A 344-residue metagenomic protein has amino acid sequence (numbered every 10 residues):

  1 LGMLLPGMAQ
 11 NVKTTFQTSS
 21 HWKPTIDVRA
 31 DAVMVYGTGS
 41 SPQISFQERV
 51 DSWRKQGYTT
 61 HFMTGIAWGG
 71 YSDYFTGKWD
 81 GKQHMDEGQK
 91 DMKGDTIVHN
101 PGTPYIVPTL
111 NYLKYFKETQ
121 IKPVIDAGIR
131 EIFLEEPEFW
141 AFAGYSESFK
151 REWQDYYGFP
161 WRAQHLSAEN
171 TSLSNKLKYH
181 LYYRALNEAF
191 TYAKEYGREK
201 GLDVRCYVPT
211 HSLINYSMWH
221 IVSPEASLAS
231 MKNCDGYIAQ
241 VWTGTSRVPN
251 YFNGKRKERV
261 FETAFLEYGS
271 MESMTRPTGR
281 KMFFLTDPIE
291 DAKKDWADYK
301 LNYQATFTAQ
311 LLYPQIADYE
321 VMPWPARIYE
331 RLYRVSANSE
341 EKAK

Functional and structural regions predicted by a protein language model:
L1-Q10: Bacterial Sec-dependent N-terminal signal peptides
N11-H61, T119-I132, S230-A239, T306-D318: Catalytic domains of carbohydrate-active enzymes, especially glycoside hydrolases
N11-S19, H61-G65, F133-P137, S172-V222 (+2 more regions): Aromatic-lined carbohydrate-recognition surfaces of secreted/lumenal glycan-active proteins
I26-R29, G197, C206-K344: Hydrophobic targeting/anchoring helices
D31-S41, I97-F116, S167-A185, T210-S212 (+2 more regions): The substrate-binding groove and active-site-proximal loops of carbohydrate-active enzymes, especially glycoside
F46-D51, K117-K122, Y183-K194, E225 (+2 more regions): Generic structural signal for well-ordered alpha-helices, preferentially at hydrophobic/aromatic core positions
F62, I66-A127, G144, W153 (+3 more regions): Active-site-adjacent "subsite" loops/lids of carbohydrate-active enzymes
E135-N170, H211-N215: Active-site-proximal loop/short-helix segments that contain or immediately flank catalytic acid/base residue(s)
